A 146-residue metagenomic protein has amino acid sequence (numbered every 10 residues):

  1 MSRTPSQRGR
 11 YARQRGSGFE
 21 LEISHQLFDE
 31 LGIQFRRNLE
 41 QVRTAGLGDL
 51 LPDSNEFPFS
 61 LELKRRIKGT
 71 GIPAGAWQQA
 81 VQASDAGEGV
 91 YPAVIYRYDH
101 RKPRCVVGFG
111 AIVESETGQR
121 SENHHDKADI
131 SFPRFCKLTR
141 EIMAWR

Functional and structural regions predicted by a protein language model:
M1-R146: Catalytic phosphate/metal-binding cores of nucleic-acid and nucleotide-processing enzymes, i.e., regions that mediate
